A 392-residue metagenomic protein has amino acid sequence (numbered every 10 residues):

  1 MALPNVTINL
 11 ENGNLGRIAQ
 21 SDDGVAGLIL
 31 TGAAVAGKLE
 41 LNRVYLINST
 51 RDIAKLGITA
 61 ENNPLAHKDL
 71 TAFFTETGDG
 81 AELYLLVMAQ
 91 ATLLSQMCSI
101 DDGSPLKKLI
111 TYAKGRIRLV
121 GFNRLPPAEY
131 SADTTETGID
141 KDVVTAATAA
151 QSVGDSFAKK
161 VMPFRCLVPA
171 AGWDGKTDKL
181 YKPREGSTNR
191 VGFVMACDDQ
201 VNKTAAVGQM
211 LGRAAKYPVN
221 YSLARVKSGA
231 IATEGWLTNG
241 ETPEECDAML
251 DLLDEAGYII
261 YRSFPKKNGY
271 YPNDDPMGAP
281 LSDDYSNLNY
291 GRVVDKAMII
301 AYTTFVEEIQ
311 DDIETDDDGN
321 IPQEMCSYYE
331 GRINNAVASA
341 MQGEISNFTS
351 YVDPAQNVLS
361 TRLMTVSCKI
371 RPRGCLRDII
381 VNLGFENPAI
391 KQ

Functional and structural regions predicted by a protein language model:
M1-D174: Small-residue-rich
G24, A81, R116, S346 (+2 more regions): Residues at beta-strand starts and edge strands
N48, L94-S95, T349-Q392: Compositionally biased, low-complexity/repeat regions
N62, D101, T135-T145, Y285 (+5 more regions): Catalytic cores of large soluble enzymes that bind and process phosphate-bearing ligands
M97-S104, K179-G186, S367: Short, surface-exposed amphipathic charged segments that create phosphate/polyanion-binding patches used for binding
I117-L250: Conserved, well-structured core segments that form the ligand-binding/active-site neighborhood of functional domains
L211-M325, R371-Q392: Long, contiguous, structured domain-core segments that constitute the functional module of a protein
I313, N320-R371: C-terminal structured domain segments
